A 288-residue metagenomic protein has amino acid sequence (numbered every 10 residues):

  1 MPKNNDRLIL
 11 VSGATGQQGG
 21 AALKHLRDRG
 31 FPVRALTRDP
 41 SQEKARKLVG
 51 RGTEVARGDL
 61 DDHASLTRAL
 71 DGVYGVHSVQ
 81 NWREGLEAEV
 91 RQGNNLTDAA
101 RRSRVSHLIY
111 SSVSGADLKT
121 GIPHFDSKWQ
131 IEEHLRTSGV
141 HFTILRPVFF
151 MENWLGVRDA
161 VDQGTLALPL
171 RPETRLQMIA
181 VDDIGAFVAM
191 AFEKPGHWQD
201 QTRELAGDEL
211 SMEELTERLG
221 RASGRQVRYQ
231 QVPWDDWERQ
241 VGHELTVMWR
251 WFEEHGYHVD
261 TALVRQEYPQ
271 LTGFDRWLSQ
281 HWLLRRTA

Functional and structural regions predicted by a protein language model:
P2-K3, H25, A222, W234-A288: A hydrophobic C-terminal alpha-helical subdomain
P2-R46, D61-A64, R68-G75, Q80-R91 (+4 more regions): Oxidoreductase cofactor-interface core, primarily capturing Rossmann-like NAD(P)-dependent enzymes
V49-D62: Rossmann-fold cofactor-recognition segment
G52, L168-R171, T202, G256 (+1 more regions): Short, functionally important structural connectors and interaction interfaces within domains
R57, E84, R175, A206 (+2 more regions): Short N-terminal micro-motifs specific to bacterial/archaeal maturation and metal-cluster initiation sites
